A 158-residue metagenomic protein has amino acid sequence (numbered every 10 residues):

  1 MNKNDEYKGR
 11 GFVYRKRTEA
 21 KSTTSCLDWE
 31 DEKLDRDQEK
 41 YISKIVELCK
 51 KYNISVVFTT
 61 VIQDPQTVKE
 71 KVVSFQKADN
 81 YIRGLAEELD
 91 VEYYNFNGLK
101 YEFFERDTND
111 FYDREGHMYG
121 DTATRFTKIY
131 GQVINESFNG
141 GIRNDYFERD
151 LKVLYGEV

Functional and structural regions predicted by a protein language model:
M1-K51, S55, R143-V158: Secreted/periplasmic serine-hydrolase-like ester/acetyl group-modifying domain
D28-D35, V68-V72, Y112-H117: Second-shell loop/turn segments in exported
E32-E39, Q76, G120, T124: Non-membrane alpha-helical structural segments and their capping/turn regions in soluble enzymes
I45-K71: Active-site segments of SGNH/GDSL-like serine hydrolases that catalyze O-acetyl group transfer/hydrolysis on lipids
E47-L48, G84-L85, V133: Alpha-helical scaffold elements within enzyme catalytic domains, especially in hydrolases
T60-V61, G141-D145: Surface-exposed patches in mature extracellular/periplasmic domains of secreted proteins
V73-N80: Charged helix-capping and loop-helix junction motifs
D79, E87-S137: Catalytic His-Asp segment of secreted/periplasmic serine-dependent ester chemistry enzymes
